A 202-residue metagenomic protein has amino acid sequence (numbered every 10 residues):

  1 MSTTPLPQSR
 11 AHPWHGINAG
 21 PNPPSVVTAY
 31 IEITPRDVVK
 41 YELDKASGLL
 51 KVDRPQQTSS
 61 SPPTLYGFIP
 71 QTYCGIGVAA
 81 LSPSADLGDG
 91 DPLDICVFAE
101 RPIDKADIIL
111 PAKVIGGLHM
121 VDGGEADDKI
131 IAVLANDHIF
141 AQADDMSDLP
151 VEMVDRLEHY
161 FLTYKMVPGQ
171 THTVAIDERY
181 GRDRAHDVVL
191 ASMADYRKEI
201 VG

Functional and structural regions predicted by a protein language model:
M1-G202: Hydrophobic N-terminal alpha-helices or hydrophobic patches in metabolic proteins across all domains of life
